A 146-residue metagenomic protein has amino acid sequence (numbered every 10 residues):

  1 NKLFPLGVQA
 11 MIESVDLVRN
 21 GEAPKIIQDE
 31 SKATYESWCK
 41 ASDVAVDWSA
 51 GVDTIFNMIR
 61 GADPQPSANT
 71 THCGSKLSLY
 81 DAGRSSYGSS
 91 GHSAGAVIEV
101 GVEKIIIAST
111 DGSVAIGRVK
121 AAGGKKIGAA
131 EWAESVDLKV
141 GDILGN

Functional and structural regions predicted by a protein language model:
N1-I26, K40-D43: Conserved anion/nucleotide-ligand pocket segment
L17, D29, C73-G74: Residue-level signal for alpha-helical context at structural boundaries
P24-D29, K120: Glutamine-centric residue-chemistry signal
Q28-V46: Flexible, acidic loop-helix segments that line cofactor/substrate-binding pockets
V44, W48-N146: An anion-binding loop in the catalytic cleft
